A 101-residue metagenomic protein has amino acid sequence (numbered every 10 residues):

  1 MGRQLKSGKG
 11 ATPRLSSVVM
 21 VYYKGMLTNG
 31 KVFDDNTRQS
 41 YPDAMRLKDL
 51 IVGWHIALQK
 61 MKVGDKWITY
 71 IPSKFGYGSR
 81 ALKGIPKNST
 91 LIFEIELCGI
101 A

Functional and structural regions predicted by a protein language model:
M1-A101: Cross-family detector of peptidyl-prolyl cis-trans isomerase
